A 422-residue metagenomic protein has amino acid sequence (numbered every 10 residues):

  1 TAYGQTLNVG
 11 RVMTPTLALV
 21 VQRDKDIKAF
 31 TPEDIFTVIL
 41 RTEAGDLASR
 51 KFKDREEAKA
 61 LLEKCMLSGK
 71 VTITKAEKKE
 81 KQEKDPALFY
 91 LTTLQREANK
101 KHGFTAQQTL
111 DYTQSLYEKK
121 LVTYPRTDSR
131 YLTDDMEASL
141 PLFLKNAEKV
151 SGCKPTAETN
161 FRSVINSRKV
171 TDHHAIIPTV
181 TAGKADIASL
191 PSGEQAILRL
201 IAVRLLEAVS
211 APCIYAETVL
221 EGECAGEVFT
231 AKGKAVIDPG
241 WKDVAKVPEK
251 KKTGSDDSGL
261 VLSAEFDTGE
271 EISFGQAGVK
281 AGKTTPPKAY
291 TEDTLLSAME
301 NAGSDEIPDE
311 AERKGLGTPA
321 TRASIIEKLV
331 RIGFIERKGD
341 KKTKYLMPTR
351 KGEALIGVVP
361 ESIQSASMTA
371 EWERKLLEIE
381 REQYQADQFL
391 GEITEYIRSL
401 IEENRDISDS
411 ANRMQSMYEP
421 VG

Functional and structural regions predicted by a protein language model:
T1-E80, H174-T230, A235, P239: Phosphate-backbone binding and catalysis cores of DNA-processing enzymes
Y3-T6, K78-A87, R96-H102, P125-D134 (+1 more regions): Conserved short loop/turn motifs at secondary-structure junctions
P15-V21, A48-R55, C65-I73, R96-H102 (+3 more regions): Short, mixed-charge, low-aromatic patches
A29, A106-Q107, D111, D128-G422: Basic, low-complexity terminal or inter-domain segments flanking catalytic cores
F30-S49, S68-Y112, K120-L121, T291: C-terminal accessory/connector segments of nucleic-acid motor ATPases
K119-K120, I332: Short glycine-/polar-rich loops that comprise or flank the Walker A/P-loop and associated switch/sensor motifs
